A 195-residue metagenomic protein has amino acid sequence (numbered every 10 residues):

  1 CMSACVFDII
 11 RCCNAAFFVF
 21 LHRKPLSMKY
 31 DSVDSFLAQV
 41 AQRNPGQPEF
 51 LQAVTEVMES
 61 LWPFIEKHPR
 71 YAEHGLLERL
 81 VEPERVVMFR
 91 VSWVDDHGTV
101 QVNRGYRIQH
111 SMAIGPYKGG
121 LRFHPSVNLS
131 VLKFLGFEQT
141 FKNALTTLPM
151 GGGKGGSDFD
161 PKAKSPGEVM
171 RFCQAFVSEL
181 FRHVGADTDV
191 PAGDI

Functional and structural regions predicted by a protein language model:
C1, C5, C12-C13: Cysteine-centered motifs
V6, F17-F18: Short stretches within intrinsically disordered, low-complexity N-terminal or propeptide regions
A15, R23-P25, G119: N-terminal cationic leader/targeting segments used for protein routing and processing
M28-I195: N-terminal ligand-binding/catalytic initiation module
